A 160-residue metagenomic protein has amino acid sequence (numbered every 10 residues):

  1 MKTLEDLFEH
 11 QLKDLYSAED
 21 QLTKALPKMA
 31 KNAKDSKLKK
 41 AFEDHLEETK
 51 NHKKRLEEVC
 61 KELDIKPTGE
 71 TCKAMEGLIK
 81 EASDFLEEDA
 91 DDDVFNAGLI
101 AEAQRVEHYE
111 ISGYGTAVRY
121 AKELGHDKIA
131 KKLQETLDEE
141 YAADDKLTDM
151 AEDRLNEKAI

Functional and structural regions predicted by a protein language model:
M1-I160: Amphipathic alpha-helical hairpins
